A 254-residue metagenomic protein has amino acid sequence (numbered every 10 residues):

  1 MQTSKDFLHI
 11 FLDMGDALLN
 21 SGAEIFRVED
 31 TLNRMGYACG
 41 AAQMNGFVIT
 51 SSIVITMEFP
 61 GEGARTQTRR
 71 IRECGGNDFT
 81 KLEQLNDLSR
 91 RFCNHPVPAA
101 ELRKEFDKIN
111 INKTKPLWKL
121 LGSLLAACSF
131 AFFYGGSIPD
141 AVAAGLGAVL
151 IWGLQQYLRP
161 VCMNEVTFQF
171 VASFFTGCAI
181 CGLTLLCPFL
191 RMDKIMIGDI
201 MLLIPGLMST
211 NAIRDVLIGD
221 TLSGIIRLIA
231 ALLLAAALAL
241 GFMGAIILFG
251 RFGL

Functional and structural regions predicted by a protein language model:
M1-N94: Soluble N-terminal domains of membrane-associated systems
R70-E73, G135-P139, M192-I195, G253-L254: Interfacial loop-to-helix junctions that mark the boundaries of transmembrane helices in multi-pass membrane
G75-G122: Hydrophobic alpha-helical segments and helix pairs
K108, I151-C162, T210-S223: C-terminal ends of transmembrane helices
K113-P188: Core alpha-helical transmembrane segments of integral membrane proteins
L185-L254: Generic detector of multi-pass transmembrane helix bundles and their immediately adjacent loops in polytopic membrane
